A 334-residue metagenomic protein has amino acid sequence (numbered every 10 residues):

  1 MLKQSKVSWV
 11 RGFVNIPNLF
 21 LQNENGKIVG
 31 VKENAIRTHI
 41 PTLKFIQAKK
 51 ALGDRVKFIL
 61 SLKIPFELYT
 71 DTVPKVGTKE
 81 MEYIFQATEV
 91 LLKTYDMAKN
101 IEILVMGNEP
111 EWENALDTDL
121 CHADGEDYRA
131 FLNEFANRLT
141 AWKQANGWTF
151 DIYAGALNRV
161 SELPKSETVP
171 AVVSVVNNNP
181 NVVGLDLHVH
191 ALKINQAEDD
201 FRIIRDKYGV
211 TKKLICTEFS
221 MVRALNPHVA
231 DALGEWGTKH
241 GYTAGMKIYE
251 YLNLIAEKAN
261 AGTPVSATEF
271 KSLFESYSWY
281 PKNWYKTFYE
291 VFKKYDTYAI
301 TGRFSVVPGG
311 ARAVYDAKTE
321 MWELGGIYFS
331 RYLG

Functional and structural regions predicted by a protein language model:
M1, R37-I46, Q86-L92, N158-V175 (+1 more regions): Alpha-helical scaffolding within the catalytic cores of extracellular/periplasmic polymer-degrading hydrolases
L2-V7, V291: A short, Lys/Arg-enriched amphipathic alpha-helix followed by its capping loop at the start of a domain
S5-R159: Substrate-binding cleft and catalytic face of glycoside hydrolase catalytic domains, especially the flexible beta-alpha
V10-V14, F58-I64, L91, A98-E102 (+3 more regions): Aromatic- and acid-rich polysaccharide-binding/catalytic face of secreted or lumenal carbohydrate-active enzymes
I103-N108, R129-P170, V182-L187, K212-R223 (+1 more regions): Aromatic-lined carbohydrate-recognition surfaces of secreted/lumenal glycan-active proteins
N114-D124, G184-L192, K271-S276: Surface-exposed cleft-lining segments at the edges of enzyme active sites
A156-D186, Q196, D200, L225-G234 (+1 more regions): Substrate-binding cleft/loops of secretory-pathway carbohydrate-active enzymes
L192, F219-G334: Substrate-binding cleft of secreted/luminal carbohydrate-active enzymes
